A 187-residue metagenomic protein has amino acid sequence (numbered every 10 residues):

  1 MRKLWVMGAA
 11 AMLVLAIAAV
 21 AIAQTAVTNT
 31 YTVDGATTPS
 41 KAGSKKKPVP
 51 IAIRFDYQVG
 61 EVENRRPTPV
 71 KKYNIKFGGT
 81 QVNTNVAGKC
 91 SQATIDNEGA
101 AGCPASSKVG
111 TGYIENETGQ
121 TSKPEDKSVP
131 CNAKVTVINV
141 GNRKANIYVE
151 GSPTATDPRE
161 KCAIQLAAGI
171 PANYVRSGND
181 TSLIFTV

Functional and structural regions predicted by a protein language model:
M1-A9: Bacterial N-terminal signal peptides that target proteins for export
A9-A16: Bacterial N-terminal signal peptides
A18-V20: N-terminal signal peptide c-region/cleavage motif recognized by signal peptidases
I22-V187: Ser/Thr/Pro/Gly-rich, low-complexity intrinsically disordered stalk/linker tracts of secreted and surface-exposed
